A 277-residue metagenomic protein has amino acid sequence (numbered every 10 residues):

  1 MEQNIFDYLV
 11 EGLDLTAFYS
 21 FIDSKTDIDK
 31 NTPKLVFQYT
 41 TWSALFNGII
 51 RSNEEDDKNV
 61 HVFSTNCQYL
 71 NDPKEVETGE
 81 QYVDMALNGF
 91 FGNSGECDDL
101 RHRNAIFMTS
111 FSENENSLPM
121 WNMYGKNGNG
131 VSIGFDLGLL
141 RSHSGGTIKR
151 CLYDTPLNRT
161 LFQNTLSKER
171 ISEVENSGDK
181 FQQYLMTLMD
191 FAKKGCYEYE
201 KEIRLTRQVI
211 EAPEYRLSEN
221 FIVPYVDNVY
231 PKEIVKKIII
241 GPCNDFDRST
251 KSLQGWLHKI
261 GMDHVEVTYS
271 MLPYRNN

Functional and structural regions predicted by a protein language model:
M1-N277: Partner-binding and oligomerization surfaces adjacent to conserved cores of proteins that assemble macromolecular
